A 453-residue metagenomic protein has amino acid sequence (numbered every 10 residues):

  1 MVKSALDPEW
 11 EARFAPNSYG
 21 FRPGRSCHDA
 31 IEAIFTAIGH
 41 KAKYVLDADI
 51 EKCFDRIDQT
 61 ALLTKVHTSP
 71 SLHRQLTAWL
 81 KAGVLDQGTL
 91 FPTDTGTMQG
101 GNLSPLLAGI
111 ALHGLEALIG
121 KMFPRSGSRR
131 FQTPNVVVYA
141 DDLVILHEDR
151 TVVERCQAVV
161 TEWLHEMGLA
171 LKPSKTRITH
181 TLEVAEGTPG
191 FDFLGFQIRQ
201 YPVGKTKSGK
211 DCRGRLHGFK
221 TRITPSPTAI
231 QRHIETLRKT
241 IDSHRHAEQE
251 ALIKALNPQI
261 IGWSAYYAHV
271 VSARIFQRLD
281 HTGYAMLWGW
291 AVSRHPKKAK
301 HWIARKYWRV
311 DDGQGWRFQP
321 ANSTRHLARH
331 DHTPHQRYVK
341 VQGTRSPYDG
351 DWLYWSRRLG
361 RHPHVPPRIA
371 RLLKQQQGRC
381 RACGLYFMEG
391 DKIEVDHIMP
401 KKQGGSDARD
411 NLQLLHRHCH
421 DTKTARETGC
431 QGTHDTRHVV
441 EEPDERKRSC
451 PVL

Functional and structural regions predicted by a protein language model:
M1-L453: Non-catalytic terminal/accessory segments
